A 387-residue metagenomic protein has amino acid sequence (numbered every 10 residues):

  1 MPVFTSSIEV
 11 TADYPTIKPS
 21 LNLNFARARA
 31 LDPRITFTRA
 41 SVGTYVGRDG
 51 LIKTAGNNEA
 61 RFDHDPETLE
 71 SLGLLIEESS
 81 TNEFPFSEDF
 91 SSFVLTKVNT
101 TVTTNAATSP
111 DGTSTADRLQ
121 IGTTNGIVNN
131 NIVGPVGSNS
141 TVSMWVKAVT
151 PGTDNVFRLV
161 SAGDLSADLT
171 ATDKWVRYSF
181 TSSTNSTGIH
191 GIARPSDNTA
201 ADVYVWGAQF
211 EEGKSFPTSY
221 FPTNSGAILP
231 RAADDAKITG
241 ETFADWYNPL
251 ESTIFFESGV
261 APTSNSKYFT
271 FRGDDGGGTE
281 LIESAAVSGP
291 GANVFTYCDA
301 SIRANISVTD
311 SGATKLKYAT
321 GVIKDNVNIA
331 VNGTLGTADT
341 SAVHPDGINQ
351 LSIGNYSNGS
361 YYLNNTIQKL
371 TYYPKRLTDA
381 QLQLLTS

Functional and structural regions predicted by a protein language model:
M1-L75, L229-R231, T371-S387: Enriched but not universal
Y45-G47, K53-T54, F84-T104, V205 (+4 more regions): Short, tryptophan-glycine- and acidic/Ser/Thr-enriched carbohydrate-recognition patches
K53-R61, P66-L69, S91-D117: Extracellular glycan-recognition surfaces and repeat-rich motifs
L75-E78, R158-V160, F180, T270-R272 (+8 more regions): Beta-strand-rich, repetitive solenoid scaffolds
S80-S87, T96-N99, N125-V128, P135-S138 (+3 more regions): Extracellular glycan-recognition modules
F90, A201-F216, S252-A261, S360-S387: Extracellular, beta-strand-rich glycan-interacting domains
A106-D197, D202-F210, A285-A342: Extracellular glycan-interaction surfaces
N185-I189, D202, A338-T366: Flexible glycan-contacting loops in extracellular carbohydrate-active proteins
